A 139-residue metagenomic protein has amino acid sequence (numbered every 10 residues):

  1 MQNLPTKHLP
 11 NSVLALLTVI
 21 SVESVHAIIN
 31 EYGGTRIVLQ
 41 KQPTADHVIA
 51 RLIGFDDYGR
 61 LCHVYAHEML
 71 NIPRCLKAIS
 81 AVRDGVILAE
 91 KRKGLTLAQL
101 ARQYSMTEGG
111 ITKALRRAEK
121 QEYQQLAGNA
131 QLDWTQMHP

Functional and structural regions predicted by a protein language model:
M1-K41, F55-A66: DNA-contacting interfaces and partner/effector-binding or oligomerization modules in DNA-centric proteins
N11-A15, T44-V48, V86, T96-Q99: A general alpha-helix detector
Y32, G94, T107, A118-E122: The DNA-recognition helices of helix-turn-helix-type DNA-binding domains
I49-G54: C-terminal catalytic core of Y-nucleophile DNA break-rejoin enzymes
F55, V86-A89, G128-P139: Intrinsically disordered, low-complexity basic tails/linkers immediately adjacent to helix-turn-helix/homeobox/MYB/SANT
E68-L70, A114-D133: Short, solvent-exposed alpha-helical "recognition" segments
S80-L95: Short, amphipathic alpha-helical "recognition" segments used to contact nucleic acids or chromatin
T96-S105, I111: Short alpha-helical "recognition helix" segments of helix-turn-helix
